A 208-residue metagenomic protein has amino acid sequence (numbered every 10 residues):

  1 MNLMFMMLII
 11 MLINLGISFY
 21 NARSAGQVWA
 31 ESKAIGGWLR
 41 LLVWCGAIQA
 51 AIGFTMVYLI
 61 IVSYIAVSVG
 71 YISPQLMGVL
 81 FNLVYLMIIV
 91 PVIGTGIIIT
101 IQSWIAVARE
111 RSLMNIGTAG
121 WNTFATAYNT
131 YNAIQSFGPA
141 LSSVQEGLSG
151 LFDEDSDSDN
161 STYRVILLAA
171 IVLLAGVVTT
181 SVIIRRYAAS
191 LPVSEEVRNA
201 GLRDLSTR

Functional and structural regions predicted by a protein language model:
M1-L3, T207-R208: Short, Lys/Arg-enriched, disordered terminal segments
N2-Q27, R40-G70, Q75-G150, D159-A189: Alpha-helical transmembrane segments and immediately adjacent membrane-interfacial amphipathic helices
G120, F124, L191-R208: Short, highly charged, low-complexity non-transmembrane loops/tails of multi-pass membrane proteins
